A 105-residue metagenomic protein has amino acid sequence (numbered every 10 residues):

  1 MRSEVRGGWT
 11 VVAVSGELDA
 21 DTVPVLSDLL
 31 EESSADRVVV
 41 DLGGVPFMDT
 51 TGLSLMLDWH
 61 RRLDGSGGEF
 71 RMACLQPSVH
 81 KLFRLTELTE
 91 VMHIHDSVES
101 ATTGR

Functional and structural regions predicted by a protein language model:
M1-D28, G44: STAS-typified acidic loop motif
G8, P77, E99: Residues that form or immediately flank small-molecule/cofactor binding pockets and catalytic motifs
A20-M92: Amphipathic alpha-helical interaction surfaces in cytosolic regulatory modules
P24, E99-S100: Acidic phosphotransfer microenvironment of two-component signaling modules
L30, T102-R105: Short hydrophobic patches on amphipathic alpha-helices that form coiled-coil/helix-mediated interaction surfaces
K81, S100-A101: Short secondary-structure boundary/hinge segments and terminal tails
H93-S97: Short acidic-hydrophobic, aromatic-tinged amphipathic segments that line or gate anion-handling sites
